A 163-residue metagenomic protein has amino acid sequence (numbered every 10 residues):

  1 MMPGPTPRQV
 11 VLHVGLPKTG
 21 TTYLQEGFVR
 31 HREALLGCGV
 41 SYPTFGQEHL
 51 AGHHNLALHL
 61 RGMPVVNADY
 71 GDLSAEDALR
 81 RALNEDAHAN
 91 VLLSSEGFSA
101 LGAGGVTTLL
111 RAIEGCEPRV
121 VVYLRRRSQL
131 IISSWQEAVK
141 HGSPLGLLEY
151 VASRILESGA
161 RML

Functional and structural regions predicted by a protein language model:
M1-V91, E96-G97, H141-P144: PAPS-dependent sulfotransferase catalytic core
V14, K18-T21, S99-A100, P118 (+1 more regions): Short, charged/polar micro-motifs that form catalytic or ligand-binding hotspots
F28-V29, Q47, G102-G104, S134: Short, function-defining helix-loop hinge/capping sites that tune catalysis or transport
A34, A103-L163: PAPS-dependent sulfotransferase catalytic domain
S95-F98, Y123-R125: Beta-hairpin (beta-strand-turn-beta-strand) motif
